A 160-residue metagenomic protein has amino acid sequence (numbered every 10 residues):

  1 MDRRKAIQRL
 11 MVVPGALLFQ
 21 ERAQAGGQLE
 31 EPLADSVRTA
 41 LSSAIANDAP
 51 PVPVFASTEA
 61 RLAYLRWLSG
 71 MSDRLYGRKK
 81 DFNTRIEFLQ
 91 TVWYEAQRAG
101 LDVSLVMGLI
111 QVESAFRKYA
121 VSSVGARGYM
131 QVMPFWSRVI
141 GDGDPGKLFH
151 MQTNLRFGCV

Functional and structural regions predicted by a protein language model:
R4-G26: N-terminal export signals
A25-L33: Cleaved targeting-peptide boundary
G27, A49-V160: Catalytic glycan-binding domains that act on GlcNAc-containing polysaccharides
A34-T58: Early exported N-terminus immediately downstream of N-terminal targeting peptides
